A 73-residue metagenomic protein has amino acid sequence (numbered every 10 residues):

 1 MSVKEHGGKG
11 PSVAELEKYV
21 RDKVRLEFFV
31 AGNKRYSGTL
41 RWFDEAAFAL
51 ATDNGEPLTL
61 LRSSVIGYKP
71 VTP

Functional and structural regions predicted by a protein language model:
M1-S37, E45-P73: Short glycine-rich, low-complexity segments
